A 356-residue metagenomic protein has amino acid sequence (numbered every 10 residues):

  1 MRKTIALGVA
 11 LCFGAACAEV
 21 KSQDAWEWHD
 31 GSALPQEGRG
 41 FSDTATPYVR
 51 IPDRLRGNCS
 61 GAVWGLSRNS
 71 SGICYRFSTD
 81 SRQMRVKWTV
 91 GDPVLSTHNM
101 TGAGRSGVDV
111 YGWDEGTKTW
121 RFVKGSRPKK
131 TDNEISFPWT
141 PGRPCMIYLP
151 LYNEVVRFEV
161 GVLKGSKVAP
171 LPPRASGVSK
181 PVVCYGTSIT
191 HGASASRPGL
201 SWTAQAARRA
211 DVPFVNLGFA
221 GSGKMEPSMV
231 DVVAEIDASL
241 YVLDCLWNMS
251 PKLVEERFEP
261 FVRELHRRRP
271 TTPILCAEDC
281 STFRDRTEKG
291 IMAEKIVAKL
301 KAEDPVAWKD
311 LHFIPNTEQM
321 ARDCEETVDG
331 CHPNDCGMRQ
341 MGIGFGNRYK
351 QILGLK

Functional and structural regions predicted by a protein language model:
M1-T4: Positively charged n-region of N-terminal signal peptides that target proteins for export
A6-G8, A16-P181, R348, L353-K356: N-terminal secretory targeting modules
C17, F214-N216, F313-I314: Conserved beta-strand scaffold positions in the cores of enzyme catalytic domains, especially in NTP/NDP-utilizing
K130, R143, P150-E159, V178-R263 (+4 more regions): Conserved SGNH/GDSL esterase-like catalytic core that processes O-acyl groups on lipids and polysaccharides
P273-L275, E318-Q319: A short, hydrophobic beta-strand element within the central beta-sheet of small alpha/beta folds
R284-K356: Catalytic His-Asp segment of secreted/periplasmic serine-dependent ester chemistry enzymes
